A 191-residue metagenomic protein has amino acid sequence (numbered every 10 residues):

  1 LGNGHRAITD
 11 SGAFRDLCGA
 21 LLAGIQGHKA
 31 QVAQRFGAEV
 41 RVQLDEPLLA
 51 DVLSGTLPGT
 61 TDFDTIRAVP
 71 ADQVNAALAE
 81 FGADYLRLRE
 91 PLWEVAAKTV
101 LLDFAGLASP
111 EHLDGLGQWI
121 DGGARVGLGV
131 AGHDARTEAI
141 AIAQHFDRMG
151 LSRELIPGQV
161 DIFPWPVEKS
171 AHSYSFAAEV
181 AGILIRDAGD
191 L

Functional and structural regions predicted by a protein language model:
L1-H28, T56, D64-A68: Active-site-proximal, glycine-rich beta->alpha crossover segments in alpha/beta enzymes that shape flexible
L1-H5, G37-I66: Active-site-proximal loop/short-helix segments that contain or immediately flank catalytic acid/base residue(s)
F14-V40, A141-R153, V180-D187: An active-site-proximal structural segment forming one wall of the substrate-binding cleft that immediately precedes
I25, E46, I162: Conserved, mostly hydrophobic/aromatic
V40-P47, A79-P91: Aromatic-lined carbohydrate-recognition surfaces of secreted/lumenal glycan-active proteins
I66-D84, W119-G122: Alpha-helix-loop-beta-strand connector modules within alpha/beta enzyme cores
P91-A97: Short loop/helix-cap segments at secondary-structure boundaries that form the rim of catalytic
T99-D190: Catalytic-face loop-and-helix region of soluble metabolic enzyme cores
